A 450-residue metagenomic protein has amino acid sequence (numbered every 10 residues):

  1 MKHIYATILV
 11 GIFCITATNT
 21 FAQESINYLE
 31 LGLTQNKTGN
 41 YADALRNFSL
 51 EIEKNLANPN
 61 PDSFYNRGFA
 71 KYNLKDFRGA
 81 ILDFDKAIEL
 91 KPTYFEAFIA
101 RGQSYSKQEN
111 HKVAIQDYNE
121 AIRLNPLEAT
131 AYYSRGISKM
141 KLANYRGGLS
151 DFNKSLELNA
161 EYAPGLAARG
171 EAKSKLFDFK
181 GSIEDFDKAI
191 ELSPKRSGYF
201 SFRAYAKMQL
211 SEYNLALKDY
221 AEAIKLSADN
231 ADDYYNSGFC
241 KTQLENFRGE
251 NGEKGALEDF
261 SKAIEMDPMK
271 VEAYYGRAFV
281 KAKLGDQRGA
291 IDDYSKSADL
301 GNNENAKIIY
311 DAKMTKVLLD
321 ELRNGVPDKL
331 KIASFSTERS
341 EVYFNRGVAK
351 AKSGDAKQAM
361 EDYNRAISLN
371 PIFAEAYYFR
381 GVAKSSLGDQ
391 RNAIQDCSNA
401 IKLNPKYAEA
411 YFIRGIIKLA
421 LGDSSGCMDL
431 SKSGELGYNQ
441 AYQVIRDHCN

Functional and structural regions predicted by a protein language model:
K2-T7, T18-N450: Alpha-helical tetratricopeptide repeat
V10: Alpha-helical segment immediately C-terminal to the catalytic phospho-histidine in the DHp
F13-A17: Hydrophobic core
